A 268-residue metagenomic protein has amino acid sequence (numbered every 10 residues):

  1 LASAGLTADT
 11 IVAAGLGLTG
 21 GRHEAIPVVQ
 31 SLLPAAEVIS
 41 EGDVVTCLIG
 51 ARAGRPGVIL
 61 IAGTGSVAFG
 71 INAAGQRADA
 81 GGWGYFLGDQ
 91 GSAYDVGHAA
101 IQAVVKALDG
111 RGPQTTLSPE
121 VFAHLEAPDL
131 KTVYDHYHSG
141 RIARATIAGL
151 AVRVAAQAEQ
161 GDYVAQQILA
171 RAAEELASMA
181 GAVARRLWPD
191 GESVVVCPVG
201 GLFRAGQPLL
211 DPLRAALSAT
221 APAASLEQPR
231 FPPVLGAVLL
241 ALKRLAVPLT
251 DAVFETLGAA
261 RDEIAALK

Functional and structural regions predicted by a protein language model:
L1-T10, V28, G50-P56, Q102-K268: ATP-binding/phosphotransfer module of carbohydrate and carboxylate kinases, centering on a glycine-rich
A13-P119, A265-L267: Phosphate-binding/catalytic loop of phosphoryl-transfer enzymes
